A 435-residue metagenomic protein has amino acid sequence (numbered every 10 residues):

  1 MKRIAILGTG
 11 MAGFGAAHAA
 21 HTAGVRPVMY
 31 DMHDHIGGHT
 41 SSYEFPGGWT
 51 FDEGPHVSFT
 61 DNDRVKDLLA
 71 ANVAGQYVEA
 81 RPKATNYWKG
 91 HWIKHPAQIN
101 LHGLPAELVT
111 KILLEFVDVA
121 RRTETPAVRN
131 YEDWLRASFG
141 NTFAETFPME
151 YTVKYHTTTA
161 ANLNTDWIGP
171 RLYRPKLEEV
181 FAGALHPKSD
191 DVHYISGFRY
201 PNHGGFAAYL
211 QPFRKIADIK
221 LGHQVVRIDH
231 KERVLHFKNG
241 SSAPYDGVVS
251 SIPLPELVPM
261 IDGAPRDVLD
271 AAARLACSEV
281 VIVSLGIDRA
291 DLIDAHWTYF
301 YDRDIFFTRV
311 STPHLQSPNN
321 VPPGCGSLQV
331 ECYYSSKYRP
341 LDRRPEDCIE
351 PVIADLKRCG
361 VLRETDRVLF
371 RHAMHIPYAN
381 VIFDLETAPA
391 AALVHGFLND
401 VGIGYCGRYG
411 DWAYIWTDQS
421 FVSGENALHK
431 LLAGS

Functional and structural regions predicted by a protein language model:
K2-M29: N-terminal Rossmann-like FAD-binding beta1-loop-alpha1 element of flavoenzymes
A12, H35, P255: Conserved Rossmann-like nucleotide-cofactor binding loop
H21-F45: Glycine-rich FAD pyrophosphate-binding loop
A23, Q224-Q329, Y333-D342, E346-D347 (+3 more regions): Mid-domain catalytic core of redox enzymes that form a hydrophobic substrate pocket/lid adjacent to a catalytic redox
S42, P96-A97, T312-S435: Conserved flavin/dinucleotide-binding core of flavoenzymes
G47-T123: Dinucleotide-binding Rossmann-like beta1-alpha1 core, especially the glycine-rich loop that anchors the ADP
V78, D218-G222, L369-H372, G404: General small-molecule cofactor/ligand-binding pocket signal
L108-R233, S241-G247, S251: Active-site/ligand-binding neighborhood in enzyme catalytic cores
